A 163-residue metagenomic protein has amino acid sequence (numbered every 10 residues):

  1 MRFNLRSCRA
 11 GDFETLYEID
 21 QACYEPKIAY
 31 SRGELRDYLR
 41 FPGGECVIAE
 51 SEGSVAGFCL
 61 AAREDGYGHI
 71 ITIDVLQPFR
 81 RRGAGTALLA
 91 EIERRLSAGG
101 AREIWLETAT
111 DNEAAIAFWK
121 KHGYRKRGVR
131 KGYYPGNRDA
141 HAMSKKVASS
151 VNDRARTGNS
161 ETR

Functional and structural regions predicted by a protein language model:
F3, S7-R80, L89-E91, R95 (+3 more regions): Acetyl-CoA-dependent GNAT
Y24, F58, F79, F118 (+2 more regions): Conserved hydrophobic/aromatic "anchor" residues that stabilize well-ordered secondary structure elements
C46-V47, R102-W105, A109-I116, H122 (+1 more regions): C-terminal "cap" of GNAT-fold acetyltransferases
G83: Conserved G/P- and acidic residue-centered "switch" motifs that form tight phosphate/ATP-binding loops in soluble
T86: Residues forming the Rossmann-fold NAD(P)(H) cofactor-binding site
A90, K120-K121: Alpha-helical segments that scaffold the active site and NAD(P)H-binding pocket of short-chain dehydrogenase/reductase
R94, I116-A117: Alpha-helical segments flanking ligand/cofactor-binding loops in enzyme cores
G128-V129: Beta-hairpin "wing" of winged helix-turn-helix
